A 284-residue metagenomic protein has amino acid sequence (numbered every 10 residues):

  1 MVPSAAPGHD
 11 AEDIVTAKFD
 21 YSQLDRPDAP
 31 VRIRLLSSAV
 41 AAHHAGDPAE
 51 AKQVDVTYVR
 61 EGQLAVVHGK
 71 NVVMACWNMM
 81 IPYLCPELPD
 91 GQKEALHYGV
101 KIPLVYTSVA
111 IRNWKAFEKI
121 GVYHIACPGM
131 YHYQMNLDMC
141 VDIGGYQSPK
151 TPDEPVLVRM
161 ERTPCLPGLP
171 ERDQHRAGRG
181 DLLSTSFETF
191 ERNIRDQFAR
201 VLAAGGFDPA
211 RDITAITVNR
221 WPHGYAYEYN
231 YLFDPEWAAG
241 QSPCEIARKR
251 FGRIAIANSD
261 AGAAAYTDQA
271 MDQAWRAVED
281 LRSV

Functional and structural regions predicted by a protein language model:
M1-Q53: Active-site/ligand-binding neighborhood in enzyme catalytic cores
P3-S4, A75, E87, D280-V284: Active-site catalytic microenvironments for nucleophilic, acid-base chemistry
S22-Q23, G62-L64, G206, P243-E245: Short, flexible, glycine/charge-rich loop motifs used to bind or transfer phosphoryl groups or to couple energy/partner
P27, L64, V72, H97 (+4 more regions): Conserved aromatic-histidine-acidic binding/catalytic patches
V31, L35-L169: Mid-domain catalytic core of redox enzymes that form a hydrophobic substrate pocket/lid adjacent to a catalytic redox
D55, A110, A116-V284: Conserved flavin/dinucleotide-binding core of flavoenzymes
